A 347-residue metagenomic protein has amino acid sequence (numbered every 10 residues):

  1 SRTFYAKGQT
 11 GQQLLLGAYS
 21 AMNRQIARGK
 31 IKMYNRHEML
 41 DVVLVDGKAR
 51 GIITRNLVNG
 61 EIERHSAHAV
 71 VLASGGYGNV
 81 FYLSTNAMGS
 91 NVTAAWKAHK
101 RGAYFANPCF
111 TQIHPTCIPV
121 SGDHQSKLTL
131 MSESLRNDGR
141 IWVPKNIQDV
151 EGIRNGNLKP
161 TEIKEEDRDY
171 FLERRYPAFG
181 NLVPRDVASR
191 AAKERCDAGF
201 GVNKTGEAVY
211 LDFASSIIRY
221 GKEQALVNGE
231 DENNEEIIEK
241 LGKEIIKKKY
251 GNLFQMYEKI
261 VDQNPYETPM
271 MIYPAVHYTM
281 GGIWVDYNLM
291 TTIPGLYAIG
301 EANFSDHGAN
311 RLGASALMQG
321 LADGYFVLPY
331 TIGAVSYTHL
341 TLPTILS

Functional and structural regions predicted by a protein language model:
S1-E61, A73, C117-S132, N228: Conserved redox-cofactor binding core of oxidoreductases
Y34-N35, L40-A49, T54-R55, K249-N303: A glycine-rich dinucleotide-binding beta-alpha-beta segment and adjacent secondary-structure elements that constitute
V43, N56, R101, V143 (+2 more regions): Hydrophobic alpha-helical segments, especially N-terminal targeting/anchoring helices
A67-G76, G295-S305: Active-site-adjacent bridging/hinge elements
A69-H124, L128, N310-Y330: Glycine-rich loop(s) and the adjacent beta-strand/alpha-helix scaffold that form part
Y104-Q255: An anion/pyrophosphate-binding glycine-rich loop and adjacent beta-alpha core in soluble alpha-beta enzymes
T338-T344: Conserved small/polar residues in nucleotide/adenosyl-binding loops
